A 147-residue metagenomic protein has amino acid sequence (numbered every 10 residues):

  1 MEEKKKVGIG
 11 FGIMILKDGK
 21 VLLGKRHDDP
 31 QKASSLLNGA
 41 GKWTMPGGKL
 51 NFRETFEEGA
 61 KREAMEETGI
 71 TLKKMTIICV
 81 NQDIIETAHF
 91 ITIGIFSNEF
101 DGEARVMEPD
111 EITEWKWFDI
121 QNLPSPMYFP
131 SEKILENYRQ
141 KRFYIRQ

Functional and structural regions predicted by a protein language model:
M1-L23, D29-P30, P46-K49, V80 (+1 more regions): Conserved N-terminal beta-strand and adjoining loop/helix that marks the start of the Nudix/MutT-like hydrolase domain
K5, D83-T87, P109-D110: A short beta-turn/loop motif at secondary-structure boundaries
K5-V7, G41, H89-I91: Residue-level preference for beta-strand/loop junctions
K17-E66: Conserved Nudix-box catalytic region and its N-terminal flanking loop in Nudix hydrolases and closely related
W43, V106-R139: NUDIX/MutT-family hydrolases
T71-C79: A short coil-to-beta-strand element that immediately follows conserved catalytic motifs
N81-A104, K116, Q121, N137-R139: Active-site-adjacent beta-strand/loop module that shapes the phosphate/pyrophosphate-binding cleft
K141-Q147: Acidic/histidine-enriched, glycine/proline-rich intrinsically disordered or flexible terminal extensions
